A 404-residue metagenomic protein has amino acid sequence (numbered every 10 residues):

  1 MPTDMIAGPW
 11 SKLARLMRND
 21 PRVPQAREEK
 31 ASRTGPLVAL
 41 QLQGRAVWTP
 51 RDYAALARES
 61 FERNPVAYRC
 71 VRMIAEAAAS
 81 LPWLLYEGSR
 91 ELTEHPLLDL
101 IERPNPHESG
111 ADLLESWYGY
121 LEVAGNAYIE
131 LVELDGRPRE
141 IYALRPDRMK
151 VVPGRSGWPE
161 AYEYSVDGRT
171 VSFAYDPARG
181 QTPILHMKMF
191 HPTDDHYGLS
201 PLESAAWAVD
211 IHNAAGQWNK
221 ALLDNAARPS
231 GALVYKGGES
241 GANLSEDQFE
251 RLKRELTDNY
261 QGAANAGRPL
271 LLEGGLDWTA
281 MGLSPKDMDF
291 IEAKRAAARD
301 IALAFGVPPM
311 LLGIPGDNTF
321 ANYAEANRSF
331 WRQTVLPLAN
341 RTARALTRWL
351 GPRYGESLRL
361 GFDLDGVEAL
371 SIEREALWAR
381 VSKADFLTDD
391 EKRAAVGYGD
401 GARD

Functional and structural regions predicted by a protein language model:
P2-F290, R295-A296, D300-L303, V307 (+2 more regions): Structured, contiguous alpha/beta core segments that scaffold functional sites
A227-D247, R268-R380: Surface-exposed loop-to-helix/strand elements on domain peripheries
